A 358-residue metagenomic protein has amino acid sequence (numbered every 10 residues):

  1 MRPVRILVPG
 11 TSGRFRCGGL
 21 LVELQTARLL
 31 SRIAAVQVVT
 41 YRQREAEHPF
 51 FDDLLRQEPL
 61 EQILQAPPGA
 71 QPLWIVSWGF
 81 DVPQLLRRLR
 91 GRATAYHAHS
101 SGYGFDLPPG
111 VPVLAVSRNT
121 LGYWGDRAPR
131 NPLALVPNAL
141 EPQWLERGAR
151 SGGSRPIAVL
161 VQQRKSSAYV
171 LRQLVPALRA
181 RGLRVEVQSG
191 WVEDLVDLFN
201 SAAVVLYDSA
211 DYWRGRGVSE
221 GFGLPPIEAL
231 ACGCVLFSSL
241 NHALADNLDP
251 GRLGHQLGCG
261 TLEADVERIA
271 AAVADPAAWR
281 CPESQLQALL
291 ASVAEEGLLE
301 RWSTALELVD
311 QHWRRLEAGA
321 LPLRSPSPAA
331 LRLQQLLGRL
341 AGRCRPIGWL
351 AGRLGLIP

Functional and structural regions predicted by a protein language model:
L7-P9, L24, R28, A34-Q37 (+1 more regions): Extended catalytic core of nucleotide-activated donor transferases of GT-like folds
G10-V22: A short, glycine/small-residue-rich beta-strand->loop->alpha-helix junction that serves as a flexible
G19-T26, Y123-R127, A134-L198: Conserved catalytic-core segment of nucleotide-activated headgroup transferases in glycan assembly
E146-A149, C259-E267, A274-Q334: A charged, aromatic-enriched C-terminal amphipathic alpha-helix characteristic of glycosyltransferases across folds
V196, L224-A231, A245-D246: Short alpha-helical segment that forms part of, or immediately flanks, the ligand-binding pocket in carbohydrate-active
A203, G233: A short alpha->beta transition loop at the rim of the catalytic pocket in nucleotide-sugar-dependent
S209-G223, N241, A245-D246: Nucleotide-sugar-dependent
V235-S238: Short hydrophobic beta-strand element within catalytic cores of glycosyltransferases and related nucleotide-activated
